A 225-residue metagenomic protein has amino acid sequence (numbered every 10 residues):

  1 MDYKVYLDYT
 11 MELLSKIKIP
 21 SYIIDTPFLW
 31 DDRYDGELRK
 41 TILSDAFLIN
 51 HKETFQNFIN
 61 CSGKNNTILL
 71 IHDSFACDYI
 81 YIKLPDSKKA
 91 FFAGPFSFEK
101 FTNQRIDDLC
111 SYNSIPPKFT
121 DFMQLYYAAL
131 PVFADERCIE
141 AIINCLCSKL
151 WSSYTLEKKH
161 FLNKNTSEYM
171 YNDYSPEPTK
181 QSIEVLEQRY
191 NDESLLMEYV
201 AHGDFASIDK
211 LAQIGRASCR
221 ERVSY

Functional and structural regions predicted by a protein language model:
D2-Y3, L14, D25-P27, F47-S224: Hydrophobic, helix-rich cores of sensory/ligand-binding and other regulatory modules that couple small-molecule
L7-D31: Short N-terminal helix-loop-first-beta-strand/juxtamembrane motif that initiates sensory/input modules
L29-I42: Amphipathic coiled-coil signal-relay and dimerization helices
